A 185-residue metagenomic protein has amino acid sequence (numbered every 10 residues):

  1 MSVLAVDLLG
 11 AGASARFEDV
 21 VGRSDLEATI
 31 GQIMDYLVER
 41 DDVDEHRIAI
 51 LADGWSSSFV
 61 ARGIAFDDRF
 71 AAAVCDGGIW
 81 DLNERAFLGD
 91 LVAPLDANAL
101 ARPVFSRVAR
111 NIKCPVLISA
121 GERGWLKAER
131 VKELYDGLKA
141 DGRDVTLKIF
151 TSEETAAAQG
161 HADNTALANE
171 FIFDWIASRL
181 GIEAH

Functional and structural regions predicted by a protein language model:
M1-A13: Conserved alpha/beta-hydrolase
D19-V43, I48-I50, R62, A168-E170: Alpha/beta-hydrolase active-site loop
I50-A52, S57-D68, A73: Short glycine-enriched nucleophile-adjacent loop and the immediately C-terminal alpha-helix near the catalytic center
G77-V108, E122: Mobile cap/lid helix-loop segments that gate and shape the active-site cleft of serine hydrolases
I112-K113, I118-A120: Short beta-strand/loop motif that positions the catalytic acidic residue of the alpha/beta-hydrolase fold
C114, K127-L138: Short alpha-helix in the alpha/beta-hydrolase fold that links the catalytic acid
L138-A157: Catalytic histidine neighborhood in serine/cysteine hydrolases with alpha/beta-hydrolase-type architecture
A162-H185: Catalytic active-site module of serine/aspartate enzymes centered on a nucleophile-bearing elbow/loop
